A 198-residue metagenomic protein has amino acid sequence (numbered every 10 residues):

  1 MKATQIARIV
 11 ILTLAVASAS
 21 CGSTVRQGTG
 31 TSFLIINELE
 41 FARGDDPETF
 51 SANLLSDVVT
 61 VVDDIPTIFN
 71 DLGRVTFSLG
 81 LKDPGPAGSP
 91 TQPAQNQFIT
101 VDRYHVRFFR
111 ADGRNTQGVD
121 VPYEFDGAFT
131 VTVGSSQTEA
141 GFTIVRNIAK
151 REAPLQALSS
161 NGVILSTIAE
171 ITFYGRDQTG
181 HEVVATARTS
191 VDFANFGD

Functional and structural regions predicted by a protein language model:
M1-V10: Bacterial N-terminal signal peptides that target proteins for export
A17-S20: C-terminal motif of bacterial Sec signal peptides marking the signal peptidase cleavage site
G22-D198: Non-catalytic macromolecular-recognition regions in eukaryotic signaling proteins
